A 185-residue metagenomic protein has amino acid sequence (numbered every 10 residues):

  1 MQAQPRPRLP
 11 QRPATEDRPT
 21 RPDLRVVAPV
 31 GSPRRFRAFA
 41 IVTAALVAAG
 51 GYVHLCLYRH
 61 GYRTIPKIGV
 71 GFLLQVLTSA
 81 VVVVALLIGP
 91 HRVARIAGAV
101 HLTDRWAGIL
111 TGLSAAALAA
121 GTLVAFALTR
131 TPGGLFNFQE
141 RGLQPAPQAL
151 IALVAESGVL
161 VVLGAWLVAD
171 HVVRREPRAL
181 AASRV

Functional and structural regions predicted by a protein language model:
Q2-V185: Membrane-interface extramembranous regions
